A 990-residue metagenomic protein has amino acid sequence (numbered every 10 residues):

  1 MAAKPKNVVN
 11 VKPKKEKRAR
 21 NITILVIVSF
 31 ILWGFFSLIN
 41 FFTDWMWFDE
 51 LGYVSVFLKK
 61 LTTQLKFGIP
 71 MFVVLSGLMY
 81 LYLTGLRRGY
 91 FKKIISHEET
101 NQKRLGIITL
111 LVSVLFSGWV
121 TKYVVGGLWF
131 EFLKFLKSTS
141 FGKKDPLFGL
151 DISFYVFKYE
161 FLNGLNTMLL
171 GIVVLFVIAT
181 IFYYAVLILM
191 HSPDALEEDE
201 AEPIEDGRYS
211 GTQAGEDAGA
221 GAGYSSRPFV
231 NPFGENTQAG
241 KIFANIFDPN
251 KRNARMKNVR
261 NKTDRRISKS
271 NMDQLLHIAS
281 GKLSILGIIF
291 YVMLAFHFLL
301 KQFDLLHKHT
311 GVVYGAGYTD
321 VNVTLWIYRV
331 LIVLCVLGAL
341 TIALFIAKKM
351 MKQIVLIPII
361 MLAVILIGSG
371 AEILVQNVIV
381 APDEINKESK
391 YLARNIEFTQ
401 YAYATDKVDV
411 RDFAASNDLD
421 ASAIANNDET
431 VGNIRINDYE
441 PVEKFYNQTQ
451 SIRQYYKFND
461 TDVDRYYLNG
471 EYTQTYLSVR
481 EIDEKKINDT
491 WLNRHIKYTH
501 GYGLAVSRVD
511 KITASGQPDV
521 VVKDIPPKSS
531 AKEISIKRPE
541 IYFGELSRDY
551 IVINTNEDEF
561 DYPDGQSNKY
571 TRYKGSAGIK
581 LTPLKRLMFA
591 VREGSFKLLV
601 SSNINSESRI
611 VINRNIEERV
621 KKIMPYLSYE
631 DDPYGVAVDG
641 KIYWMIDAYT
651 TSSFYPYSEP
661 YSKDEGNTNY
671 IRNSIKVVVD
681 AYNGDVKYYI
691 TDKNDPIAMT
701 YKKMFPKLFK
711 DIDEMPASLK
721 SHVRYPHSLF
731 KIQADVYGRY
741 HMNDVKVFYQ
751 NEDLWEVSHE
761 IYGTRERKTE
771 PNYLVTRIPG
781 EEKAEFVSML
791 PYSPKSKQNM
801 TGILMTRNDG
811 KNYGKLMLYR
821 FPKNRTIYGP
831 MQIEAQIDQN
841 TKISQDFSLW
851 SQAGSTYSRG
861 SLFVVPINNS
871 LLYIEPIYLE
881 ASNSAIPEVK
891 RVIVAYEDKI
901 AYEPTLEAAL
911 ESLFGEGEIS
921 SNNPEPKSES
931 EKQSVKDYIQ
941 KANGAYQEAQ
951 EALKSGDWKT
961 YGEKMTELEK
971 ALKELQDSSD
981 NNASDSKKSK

Functional and structural regions predicted by a protein language model:
A3-R18, I24-I27, I31-S955, K959-K987: Soluble extracytoplasmic regions of secretory-pathway and membrane proteins
